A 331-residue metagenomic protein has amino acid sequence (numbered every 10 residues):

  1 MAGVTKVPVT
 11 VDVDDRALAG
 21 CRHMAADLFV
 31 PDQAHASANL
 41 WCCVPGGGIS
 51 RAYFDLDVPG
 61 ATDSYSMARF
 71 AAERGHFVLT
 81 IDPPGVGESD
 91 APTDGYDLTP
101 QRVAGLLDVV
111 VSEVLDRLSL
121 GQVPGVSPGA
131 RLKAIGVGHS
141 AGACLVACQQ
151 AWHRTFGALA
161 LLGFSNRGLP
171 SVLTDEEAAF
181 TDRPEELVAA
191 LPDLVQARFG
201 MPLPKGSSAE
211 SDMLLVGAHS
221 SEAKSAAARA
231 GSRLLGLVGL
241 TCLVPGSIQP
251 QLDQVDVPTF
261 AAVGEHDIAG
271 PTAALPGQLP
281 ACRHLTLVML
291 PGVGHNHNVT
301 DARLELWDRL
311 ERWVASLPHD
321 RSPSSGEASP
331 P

Functional and structural regions predicted by a protein language model:
M1-A36: N-terminal cap/lid segment of alpha/beta-hydrolase-fold proteins
Q33-L79: Short, surface-exposed "cap/lid" segments of acyl-processing enzymes
A52, L79, P83-L98, H295-N296: Glycine-rich "HGGG/HGxG" loop immediately N-terminal to the catalytic nucleophile of the alpha/beta-hydrolase
D97-P128: Alpha/beta-hydrolase active-site loop
A130-L169: Conserved hydrolase catalytic core segment
L173-A269: Alpha/beta-hydrolase
V263-G294: Conserved loop-alpha-helix segment in the C-terminal half of the alpha/beta-hydrolase fold that carries the catalytic
V293-E305: Catalytic histidine-centered segment of alpha/beta-hydrolase-like enzymes
